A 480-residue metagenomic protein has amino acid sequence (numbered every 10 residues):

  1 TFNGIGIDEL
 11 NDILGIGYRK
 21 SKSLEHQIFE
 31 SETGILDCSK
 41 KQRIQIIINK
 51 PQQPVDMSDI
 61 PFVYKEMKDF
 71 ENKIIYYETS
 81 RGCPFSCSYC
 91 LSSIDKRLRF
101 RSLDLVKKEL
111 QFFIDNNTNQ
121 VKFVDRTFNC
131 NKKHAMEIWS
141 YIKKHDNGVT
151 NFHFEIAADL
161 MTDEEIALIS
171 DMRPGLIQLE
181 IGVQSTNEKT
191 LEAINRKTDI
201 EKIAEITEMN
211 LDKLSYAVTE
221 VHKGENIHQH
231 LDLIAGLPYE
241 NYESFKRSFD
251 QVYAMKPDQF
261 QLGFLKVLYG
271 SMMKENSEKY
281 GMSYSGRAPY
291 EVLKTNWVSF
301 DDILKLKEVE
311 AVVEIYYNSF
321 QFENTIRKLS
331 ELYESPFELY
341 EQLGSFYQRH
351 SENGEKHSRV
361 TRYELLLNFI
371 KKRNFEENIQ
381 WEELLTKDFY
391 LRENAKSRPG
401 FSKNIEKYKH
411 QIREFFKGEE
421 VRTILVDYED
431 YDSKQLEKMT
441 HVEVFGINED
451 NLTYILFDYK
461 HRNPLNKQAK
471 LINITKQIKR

Functional and structural regions predicted by a protein language model:
T1-K50: Glycine-rich beta-alpha loop elements in corrinoid/cobalamin-binding modules across cobalamin-dependent enzymes
F2, Q52, L98, N195 (+2 more regions): Pocket-edge positions in alpha/beta enzyme catalytic cores
G4-L10, R19, N49, I60-V63 (+5 more regions): Phosphate/oxyanion-binding loops and surfaces in catalytic or ligand/nucleic-acid-binding neighborhoods
E25-I28, L36-Q42, A311-R480: Radical SAM enzyme core and accessory elements
F29, K50-P51, A135-M136, E165-I166 (+1 more regions): Short aromatic-enriched loop/helix-cap "lid" or pocket-rim segments at secondary-structure transitions that line
S39, V55-K223: Radical SAM [4Fe-4S] cluster-binding motif and immediate context
P51-Q53, S58-I60, E78, S345 (+1 more regions): Accessory C-terminal segments flanking Radical SAM cores
K107, I114-V124, V149-E155, S170-E188 (+1 more regions): Conserved C-terminal portion of the radical SAM core fold that forms the substrate/S-adenosylmethionine-binding
